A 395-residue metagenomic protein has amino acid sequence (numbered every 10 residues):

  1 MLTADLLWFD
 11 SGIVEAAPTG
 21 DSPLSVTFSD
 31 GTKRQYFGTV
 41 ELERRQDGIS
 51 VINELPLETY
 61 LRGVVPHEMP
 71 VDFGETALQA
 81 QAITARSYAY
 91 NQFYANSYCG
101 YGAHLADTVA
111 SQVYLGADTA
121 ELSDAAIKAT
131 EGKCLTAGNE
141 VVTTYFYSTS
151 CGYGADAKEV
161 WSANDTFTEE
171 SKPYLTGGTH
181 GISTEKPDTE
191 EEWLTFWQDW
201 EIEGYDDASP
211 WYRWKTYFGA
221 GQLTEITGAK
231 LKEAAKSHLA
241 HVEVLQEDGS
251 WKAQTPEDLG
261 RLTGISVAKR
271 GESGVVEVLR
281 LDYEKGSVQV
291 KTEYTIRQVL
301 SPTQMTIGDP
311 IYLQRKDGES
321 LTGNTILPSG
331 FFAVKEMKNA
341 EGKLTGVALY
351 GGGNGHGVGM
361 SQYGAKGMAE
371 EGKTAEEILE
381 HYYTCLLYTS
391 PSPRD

Functional and structural regions predicted by a protein language model:
M1-S390: Conserved, single-site charged/polar hotspot
P391-D395: A short, hydrophobic C-terminal helix/tail in secreted or cell-surface proteins
